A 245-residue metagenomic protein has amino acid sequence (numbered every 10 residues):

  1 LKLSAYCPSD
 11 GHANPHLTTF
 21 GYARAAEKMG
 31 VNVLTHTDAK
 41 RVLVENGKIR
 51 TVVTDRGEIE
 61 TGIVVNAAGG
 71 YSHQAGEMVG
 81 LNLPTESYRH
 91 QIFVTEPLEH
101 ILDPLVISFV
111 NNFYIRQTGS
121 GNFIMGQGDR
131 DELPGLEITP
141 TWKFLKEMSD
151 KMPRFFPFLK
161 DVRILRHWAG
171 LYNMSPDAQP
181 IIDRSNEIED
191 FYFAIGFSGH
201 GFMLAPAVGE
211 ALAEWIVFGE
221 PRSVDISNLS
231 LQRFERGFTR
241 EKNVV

Functional and structural regions predicted by a protein language model:
S4-A25, G69-Y71, F144-K151, F197 (+2 more regions): Mid-domain beta-loop-alpha active-site segment that forms a flexible, acidic cofactor/metal-binding surface
A5-I63: Helical element adjacent to the flavin cofactor pocket in flavoenzyme catalytic cores
L17-K28, G80, F156-F158, E214 (+1 more regions): Oxidoreductase and adenylate-handling cofactor-binding alpha/beta cores
V33, A39, L83, V162-I164: Generic structural signal for residues in well-ordered beta-strands
E45-G47, Y88, S108, T118 (+2 more regions): A short, compositionally biased micro-patch
E58-D103, S223: Central helical "cap/lid" subdomain
P97-D190: Active-site lid/adjacent beta-loop-alpha segment flanking the redox-cofactor pocket in flavoenzymes
P153-V245: C-terminal catalytic lobe of FAD-dependent flavoproteins
